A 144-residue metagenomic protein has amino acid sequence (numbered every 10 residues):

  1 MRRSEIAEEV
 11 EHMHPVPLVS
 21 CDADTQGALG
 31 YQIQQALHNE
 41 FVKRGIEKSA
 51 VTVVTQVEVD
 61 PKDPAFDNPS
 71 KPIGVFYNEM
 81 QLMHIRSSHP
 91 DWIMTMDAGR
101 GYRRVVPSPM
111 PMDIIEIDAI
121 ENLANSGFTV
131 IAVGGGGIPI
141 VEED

Functional and structural regions predicted by a protein language model:
R2-E9: Metal-dependent catalytic neighborhoods of phosphoester/phosphodiester hydrolases
R3, T129-D144: Conserved mixed alpha/beta catalytic, RNA-binding, or beta-rich assembly cores of soluble enzyme, regulatory
E9-V130: Ligand-binding beta-strand-loop-alpha-helix segment within the catalytic cores of soluble metabolic enzymes
